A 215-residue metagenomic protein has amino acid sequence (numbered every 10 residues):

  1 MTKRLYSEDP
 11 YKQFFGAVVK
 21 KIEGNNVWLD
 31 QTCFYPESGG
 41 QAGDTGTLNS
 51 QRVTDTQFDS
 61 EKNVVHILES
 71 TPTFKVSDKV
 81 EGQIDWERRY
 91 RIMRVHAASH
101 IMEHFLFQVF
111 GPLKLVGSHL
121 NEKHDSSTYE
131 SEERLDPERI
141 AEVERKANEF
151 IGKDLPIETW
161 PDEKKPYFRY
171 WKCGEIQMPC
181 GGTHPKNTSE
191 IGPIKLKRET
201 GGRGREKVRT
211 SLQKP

Functional and structural regions predicted by a protein language model:
M1-P215: Active-/binding-site microenvironments in catalytic and ligand-binding cores
